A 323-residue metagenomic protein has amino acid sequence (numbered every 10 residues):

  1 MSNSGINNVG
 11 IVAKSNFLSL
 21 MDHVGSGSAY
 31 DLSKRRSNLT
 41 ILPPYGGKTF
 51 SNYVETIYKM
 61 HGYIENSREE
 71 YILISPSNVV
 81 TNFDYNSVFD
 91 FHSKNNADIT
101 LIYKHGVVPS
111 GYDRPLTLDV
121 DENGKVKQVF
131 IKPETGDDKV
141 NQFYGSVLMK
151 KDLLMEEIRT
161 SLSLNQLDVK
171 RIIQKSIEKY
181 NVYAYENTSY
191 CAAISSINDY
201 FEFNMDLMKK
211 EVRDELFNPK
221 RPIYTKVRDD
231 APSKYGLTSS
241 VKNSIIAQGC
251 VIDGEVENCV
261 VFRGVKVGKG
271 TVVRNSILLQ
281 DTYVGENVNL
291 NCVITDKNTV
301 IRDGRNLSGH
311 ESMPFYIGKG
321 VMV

Functional and structural regions predicted by a protein language model:
M1-D206, I317: Unchanged
D152, T160-V323: Left-handed beta-helix
